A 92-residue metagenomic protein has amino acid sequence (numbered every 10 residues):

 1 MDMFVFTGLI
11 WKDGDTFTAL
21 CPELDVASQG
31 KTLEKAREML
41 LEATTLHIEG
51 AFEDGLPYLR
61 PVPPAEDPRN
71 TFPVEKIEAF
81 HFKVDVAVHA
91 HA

Functional and structural regions predicted by a protein language model:
M1-V5, E38-A92: Short, charged, surface-exposed hinge/linker loops at domain edges that act as mobile lids or interdomain connectors
F4-E23: Short aromatic-glycine-(Arg/Gly/Cys) micro-motifs in beta-strand/loop hairpins
G14, K31, E38-M39: An amphipathic alpha-helix/helix-turn recognition signal
L24-E34: A short, exposed loop/beta-hairpin motif centered on an aromatic-Gly-Thr core
